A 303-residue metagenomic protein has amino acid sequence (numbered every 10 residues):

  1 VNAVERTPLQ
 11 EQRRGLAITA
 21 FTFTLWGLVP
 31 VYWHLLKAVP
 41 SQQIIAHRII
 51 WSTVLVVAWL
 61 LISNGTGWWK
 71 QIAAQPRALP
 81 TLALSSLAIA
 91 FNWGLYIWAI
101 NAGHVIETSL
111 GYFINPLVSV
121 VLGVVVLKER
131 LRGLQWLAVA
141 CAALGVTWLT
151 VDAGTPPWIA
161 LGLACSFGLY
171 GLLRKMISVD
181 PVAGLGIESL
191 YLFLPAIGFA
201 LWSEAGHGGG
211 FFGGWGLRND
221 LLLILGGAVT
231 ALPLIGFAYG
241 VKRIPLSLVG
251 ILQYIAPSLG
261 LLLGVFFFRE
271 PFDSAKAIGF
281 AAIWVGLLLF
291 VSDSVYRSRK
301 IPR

Functional and structural regions predicted by a protein language model:
V1-F21, V54-L84, G133, L185 (+3 more regions): Membrane-interface interhelical linkers
N2-A3, P156, Y254-R303: C-terminal-most transmembrane helix of multi-pass membrane proteins
N2-Q43, L144-M176, G198, P302-R303: Glycine-/small-residue-enriched transmembrane alpha-helix faces in small-molecule transporters and effluxers
A20, T24-L28, Y32, A83-I100 (+3 more regions): Hydrophobic alpha-helical transmembrane segments of multi-pass membrane transport proteins, especially secondary
G27-V54, E107, L169-L194, G209: Juxtamembrane helix-loop-helix junctions in multi-pass membrane proteins
V56, L134-T150, L161-L163, A275-S294: Hydrophobic transmembrane alpha-helices of multi-pass small-molecule transport proteins
W98, N115-Q135, S258-A277: C-terminal transmembrane-helix exit sites in multi-pass transporters
L110-I114, P181-Y191, A231-F266: Helix-helix packing/entry segments at the starts of transmembrane helices
